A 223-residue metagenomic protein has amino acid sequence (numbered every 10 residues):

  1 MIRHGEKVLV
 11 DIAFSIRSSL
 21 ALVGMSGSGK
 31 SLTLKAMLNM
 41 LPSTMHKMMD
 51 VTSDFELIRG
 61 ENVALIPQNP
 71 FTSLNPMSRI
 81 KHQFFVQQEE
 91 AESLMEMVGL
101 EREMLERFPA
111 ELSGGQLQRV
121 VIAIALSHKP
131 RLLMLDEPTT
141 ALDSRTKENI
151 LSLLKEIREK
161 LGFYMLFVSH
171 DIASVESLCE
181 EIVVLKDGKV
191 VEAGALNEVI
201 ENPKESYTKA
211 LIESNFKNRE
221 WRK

Functional and structural regions predicted by a protein language model:
F108-L112, Q116: Conserved ABC ATPase signature
S127-R131: A short, proline-enriched helix->beta-strand linker immediately N-terminal to the Walker B motif in ABC-type P-loop
S169-H170: H-loop/switch region of ABC-family ATPase nucleotide-binding domains
V175-S177: A short, surface-exposed alpha-helical micro-motif characterized by mixed small hydrophobic and charged/polar residues
A193-G194: ABC ATPase "signature
I200-K223: C-terminal boundary and immediately downstream tail of ABC-type ATPase nucleotide-binding domains
